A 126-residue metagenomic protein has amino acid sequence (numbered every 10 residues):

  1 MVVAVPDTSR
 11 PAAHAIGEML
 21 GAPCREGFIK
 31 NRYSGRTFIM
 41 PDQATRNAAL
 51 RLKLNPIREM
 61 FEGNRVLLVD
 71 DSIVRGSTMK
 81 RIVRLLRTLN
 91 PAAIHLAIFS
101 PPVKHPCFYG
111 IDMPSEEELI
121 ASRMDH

Functional and structural regions predicted by a protein language model:
M1-H126: PRPP-associated nucleotide enzymes
